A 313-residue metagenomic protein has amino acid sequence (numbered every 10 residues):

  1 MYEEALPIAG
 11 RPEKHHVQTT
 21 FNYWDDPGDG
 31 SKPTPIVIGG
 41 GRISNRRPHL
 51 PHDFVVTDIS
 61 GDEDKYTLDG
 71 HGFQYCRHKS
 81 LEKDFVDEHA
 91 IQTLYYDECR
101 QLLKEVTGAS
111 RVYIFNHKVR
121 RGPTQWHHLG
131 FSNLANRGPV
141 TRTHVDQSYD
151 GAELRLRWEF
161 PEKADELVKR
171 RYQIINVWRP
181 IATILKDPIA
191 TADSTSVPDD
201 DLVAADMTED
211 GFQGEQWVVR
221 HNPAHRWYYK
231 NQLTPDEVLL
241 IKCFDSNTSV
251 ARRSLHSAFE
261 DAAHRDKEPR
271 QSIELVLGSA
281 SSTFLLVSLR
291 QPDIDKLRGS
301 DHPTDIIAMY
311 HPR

Functional and structural regions predicted by a protein language model:
M1-G10, S288, Y310-R313: Eukaryotic N-terminal targeting leaders
Y2, A9-Q216, A224-H225, N231: Non-heme Fe(II) oxygenase catalytic core, chiefly the N-lobe of the double-stranded beta-helix
W217-R313: Catalytic core of Fe(II)/2-oxoglutarate
